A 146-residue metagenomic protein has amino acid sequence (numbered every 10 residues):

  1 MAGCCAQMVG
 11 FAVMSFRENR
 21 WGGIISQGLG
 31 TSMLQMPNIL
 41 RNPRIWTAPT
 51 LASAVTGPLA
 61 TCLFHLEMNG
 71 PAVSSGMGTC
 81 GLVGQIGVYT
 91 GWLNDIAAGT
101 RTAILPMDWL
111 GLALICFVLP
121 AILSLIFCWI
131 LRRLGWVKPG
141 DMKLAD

Functional and structural regions predicted by a protein language model:
M1-D146: Pore-lining transmembrane helices
